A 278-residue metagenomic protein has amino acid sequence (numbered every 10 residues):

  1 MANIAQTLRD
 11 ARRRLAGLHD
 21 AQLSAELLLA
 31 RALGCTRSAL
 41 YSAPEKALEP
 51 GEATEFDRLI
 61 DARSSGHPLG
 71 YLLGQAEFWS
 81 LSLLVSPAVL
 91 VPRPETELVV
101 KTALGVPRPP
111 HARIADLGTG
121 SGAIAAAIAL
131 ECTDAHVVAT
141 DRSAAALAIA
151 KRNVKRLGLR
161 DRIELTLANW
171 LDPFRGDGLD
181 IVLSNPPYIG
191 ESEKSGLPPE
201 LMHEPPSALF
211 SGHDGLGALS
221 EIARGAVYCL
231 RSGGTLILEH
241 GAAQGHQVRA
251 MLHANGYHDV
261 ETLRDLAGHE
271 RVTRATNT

Functional and structural regions predicted by a protein language model:
M1-Q22: Non-catalytic nucleic-acid substrate-recognition regions in nucleic-acid-modifying enzymes
L27-G105: Conserved AdoMet
S82, H136, R162-E164, H258-E261: Conserved beta-strand segments of alpha/beta enzyme cores
P94-S195, A243: Conserved SAM/SAH cofactor-binding pocket of Class I
A103, I128, E200-L201, I222-A226: Class I S-adenosylmethionine-dependent transferase superfamily signal
P186-Y188, R231, T276-T278: C-terminal beta-strand of the catalytic ATP-binding
Y188-A218: Mobile active-site "lid"/loop adjacent to the S-adenosyl-L-methionine
H213-A275: Conserved Class I SAM-dependent methyltransferase catalytic core
